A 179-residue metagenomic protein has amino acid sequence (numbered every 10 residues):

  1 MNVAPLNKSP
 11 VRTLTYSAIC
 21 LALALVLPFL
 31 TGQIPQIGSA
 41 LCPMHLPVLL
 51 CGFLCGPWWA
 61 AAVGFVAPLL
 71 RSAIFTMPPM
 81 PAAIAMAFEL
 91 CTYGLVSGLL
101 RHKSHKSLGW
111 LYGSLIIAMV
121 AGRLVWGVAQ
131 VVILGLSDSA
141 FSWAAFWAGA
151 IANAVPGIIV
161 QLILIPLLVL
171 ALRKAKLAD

Functional and structural regions predicted by a protein language model:
M1-L54, W58-A62: Hydrophobic transmembrane alpha-helices
N2-L6, R12-V26, V63, A83-V131 (+1 more regions): Short helix-perturbing small/polar motifs within transmembrane alpha-helices
V26-C42, V66-L100: Interfacial aromatic-anchored transmembrane helix boundaries in multi-pass membrane proteins
Q33-G38, C42-P43, T76-I84, S104-D179: Membrane-embedded alpha-helical hairpins and interfacial helices in multi-pass inner-membrane proteins
H45, L49, M86-G94, I158 (+1 more regions): Alpha-helical transmembrane segments of multi-pass membrane proteins
W58, V66, L124: Gly/Ser/Thr-rich beta-alpha loop segments that engage phosphate groups in nucleotides
A62-V66, L164: Short hydrophobic alpha-helical segments that form membrane-spanning helices or hydrophobic packing faces of helical
